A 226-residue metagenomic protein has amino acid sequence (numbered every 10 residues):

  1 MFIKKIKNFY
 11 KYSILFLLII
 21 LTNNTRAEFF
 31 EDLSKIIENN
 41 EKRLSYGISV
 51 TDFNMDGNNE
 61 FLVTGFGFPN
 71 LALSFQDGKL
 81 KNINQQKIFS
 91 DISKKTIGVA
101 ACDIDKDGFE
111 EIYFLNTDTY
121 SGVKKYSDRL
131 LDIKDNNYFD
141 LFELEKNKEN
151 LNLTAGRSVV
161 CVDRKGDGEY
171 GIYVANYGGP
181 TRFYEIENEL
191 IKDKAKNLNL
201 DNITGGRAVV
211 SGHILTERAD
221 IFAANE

Functional and structural regions predicted by a protein language model:
F2-S13: Bacterial N-terminal signal peptides that target proteins for export
R26-E226: Beta-propeller-forming repeat regions
